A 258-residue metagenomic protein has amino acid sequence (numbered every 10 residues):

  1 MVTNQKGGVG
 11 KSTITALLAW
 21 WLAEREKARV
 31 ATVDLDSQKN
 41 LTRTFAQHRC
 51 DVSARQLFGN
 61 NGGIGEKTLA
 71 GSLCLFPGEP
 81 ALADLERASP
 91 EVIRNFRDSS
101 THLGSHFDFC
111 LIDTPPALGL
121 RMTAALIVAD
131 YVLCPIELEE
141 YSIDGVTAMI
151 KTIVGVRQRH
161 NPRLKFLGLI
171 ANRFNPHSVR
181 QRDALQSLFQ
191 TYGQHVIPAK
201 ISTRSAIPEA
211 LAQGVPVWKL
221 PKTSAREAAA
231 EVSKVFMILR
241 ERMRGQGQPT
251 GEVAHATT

Functional and structural regions predicted by a protein language model:
M1-T258: P-loop NTP-binding core
